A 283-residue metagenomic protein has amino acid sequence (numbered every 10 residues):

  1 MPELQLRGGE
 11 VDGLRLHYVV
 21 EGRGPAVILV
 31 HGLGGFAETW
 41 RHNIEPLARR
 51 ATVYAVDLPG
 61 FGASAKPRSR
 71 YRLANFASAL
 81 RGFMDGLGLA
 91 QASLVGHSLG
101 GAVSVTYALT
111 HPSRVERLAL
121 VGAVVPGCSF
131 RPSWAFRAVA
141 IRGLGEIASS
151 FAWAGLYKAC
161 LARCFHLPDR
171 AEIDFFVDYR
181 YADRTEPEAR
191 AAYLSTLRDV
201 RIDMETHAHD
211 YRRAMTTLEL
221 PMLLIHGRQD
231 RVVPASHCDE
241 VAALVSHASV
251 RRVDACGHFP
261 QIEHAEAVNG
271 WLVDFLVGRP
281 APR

Functional and structural regions predicted by a protein language model:
M1-V27, R49-A51, L89-A90, V273 (+1 more regions): Alpha/beta-hydrolase fold catalytic core
V11, V19-E21, Y54-L99, R131 (+1 more regions): Active-site loop/oxyanion-hole signature of alpha/beta-hydrolase fold enzymes
L14-A63: Conserved HGGG/HGGXW glycine-rich cap/lid loop of the alpha/beta-hydrolase fold
L16, F151-A214: Conserved alpha/beta-hydrolase catalytic His-Asp/Glu region
L109, R117-S150: Flexible "cap/lid" loop of the alpha/beta hydrolase fold
L218, L224-H226: Short beta-strand/loop motif that positions the catalytic acidic residue of the alpha/beta-hydrolase fold
Q229-V233: Acidic catalytic loop of the alpha/beta-hydrolase fold
H247-R283: Catalytic active-site module of serine/aspartate enzymes centered on a nucleophile-bearing elbow/loop
